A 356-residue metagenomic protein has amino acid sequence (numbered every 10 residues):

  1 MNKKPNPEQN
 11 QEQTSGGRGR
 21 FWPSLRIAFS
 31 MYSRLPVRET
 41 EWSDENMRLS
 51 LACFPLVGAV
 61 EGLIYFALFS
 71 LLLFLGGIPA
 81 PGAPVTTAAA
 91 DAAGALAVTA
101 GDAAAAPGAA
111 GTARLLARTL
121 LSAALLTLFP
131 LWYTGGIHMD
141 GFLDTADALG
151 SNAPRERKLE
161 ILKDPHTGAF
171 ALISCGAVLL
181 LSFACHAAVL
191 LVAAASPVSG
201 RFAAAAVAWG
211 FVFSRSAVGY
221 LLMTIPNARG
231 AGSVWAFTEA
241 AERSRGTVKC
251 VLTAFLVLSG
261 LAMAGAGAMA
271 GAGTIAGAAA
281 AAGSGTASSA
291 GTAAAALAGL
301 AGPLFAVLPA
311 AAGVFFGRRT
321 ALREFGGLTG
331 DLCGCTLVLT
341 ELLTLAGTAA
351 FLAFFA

Functional and structural regions predicted by a protein language model:
N2-G135, L149-R157, D164-A356: Hydrophobic alpha-helical transmembrane segments
D140: Glycine/small-residue-rich loop that forms an oxyanion/phosphate-binding "nest" at active or ligand-binding sites
